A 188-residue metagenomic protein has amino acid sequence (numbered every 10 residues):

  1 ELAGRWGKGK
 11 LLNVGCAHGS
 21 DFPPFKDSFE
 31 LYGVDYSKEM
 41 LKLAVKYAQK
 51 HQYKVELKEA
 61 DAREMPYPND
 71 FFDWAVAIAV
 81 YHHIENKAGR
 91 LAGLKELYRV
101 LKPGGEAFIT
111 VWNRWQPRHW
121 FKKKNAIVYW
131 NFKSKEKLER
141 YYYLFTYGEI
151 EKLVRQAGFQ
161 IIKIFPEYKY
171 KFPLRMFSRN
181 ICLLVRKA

Functional and structural regions predicted by a protein language model:
E1-N13, A17-E64, A88, E106-A188: Class I (Rossmann-like) S-adenosyl-L-methionine-dependent methyltransferase catalytic domain, capturing the SAM-binding
S20, Y81-H82, K95: Residue-level micro-sites within transmembrane alpha helices that shape and flank functional polar/acidic positions
K38, N69, H82, N86: Active-site acidic-Proline motif in GNAT/NAT acetyltransferases
R63-A75: A short acidic, Gly/Pro-enriched loop at the edge of an enzyme's catalytic core that lines a small-molecule cofactor
W74-A88: A short SAM/SAH-binding and catalytic strip from SAM-dependent methyltransferases
L91-P103: A short glycine-rich, Lys/Arg-flanked "PGG" loop and its adjoining helix->strand segment in the class I
